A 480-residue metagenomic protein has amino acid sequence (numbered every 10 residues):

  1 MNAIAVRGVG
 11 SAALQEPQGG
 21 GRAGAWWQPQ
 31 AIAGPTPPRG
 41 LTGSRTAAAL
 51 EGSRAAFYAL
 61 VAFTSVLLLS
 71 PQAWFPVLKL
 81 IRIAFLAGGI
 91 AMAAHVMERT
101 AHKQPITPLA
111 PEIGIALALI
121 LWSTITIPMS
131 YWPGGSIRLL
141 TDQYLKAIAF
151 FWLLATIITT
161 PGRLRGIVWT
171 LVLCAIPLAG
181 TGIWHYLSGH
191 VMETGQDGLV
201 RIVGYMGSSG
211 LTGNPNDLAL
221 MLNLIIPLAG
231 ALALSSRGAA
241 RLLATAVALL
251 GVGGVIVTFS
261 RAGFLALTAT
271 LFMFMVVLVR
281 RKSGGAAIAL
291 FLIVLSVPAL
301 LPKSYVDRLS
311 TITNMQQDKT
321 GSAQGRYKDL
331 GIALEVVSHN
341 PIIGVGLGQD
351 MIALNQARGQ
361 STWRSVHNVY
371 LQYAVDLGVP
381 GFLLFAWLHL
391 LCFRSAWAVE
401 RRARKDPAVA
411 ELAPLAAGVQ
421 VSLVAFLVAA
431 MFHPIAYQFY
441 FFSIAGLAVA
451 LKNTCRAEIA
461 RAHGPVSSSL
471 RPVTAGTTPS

Functional and structural regions predicted by a protein language model:
M1-I125, Y131-L139, G162-W169, S235-L242 (+3 more regions): Transmembrane signal-anchor hairpin modules in multi-pass inner-membrane enzymes, especially those that act on
N2-V6, Y58, L68, M92 (+10 more regions): Alpha-helical transmembrane segments of multi-pass inner-membrane proteins
S65-V77, A374-L377, A410-K452: Membrane helix-loop boundary segments at the extracytoplasmic
L67-W74, D197-L211, Q324, S361-Q372: Juxtamembrane membrane-water interface segments that cap and precede transmembrane helices
F75, G134, P215, F259-A262 (+2 more regions): Membrane-interface catalytic loops of GT-C/OST-like multi-pass glycosylation enzymes that act
L78-F85, L139, G210-L222, A262 (+3 more regions): Membrane-interface micro-motifs in multi-pass membrane enzymes
G195-Q196, T313-G331, E335-L377, A398-E411 (+1 more regions): Long extracytoplasmic/lumenal interhelical loops at the membrane interface of multi-pass membrane proteins
L271, M275-V276, G285, L377-S422 (+1 more regions): Hydrophobic transmembrane alpha-helices and their immediate junctions
